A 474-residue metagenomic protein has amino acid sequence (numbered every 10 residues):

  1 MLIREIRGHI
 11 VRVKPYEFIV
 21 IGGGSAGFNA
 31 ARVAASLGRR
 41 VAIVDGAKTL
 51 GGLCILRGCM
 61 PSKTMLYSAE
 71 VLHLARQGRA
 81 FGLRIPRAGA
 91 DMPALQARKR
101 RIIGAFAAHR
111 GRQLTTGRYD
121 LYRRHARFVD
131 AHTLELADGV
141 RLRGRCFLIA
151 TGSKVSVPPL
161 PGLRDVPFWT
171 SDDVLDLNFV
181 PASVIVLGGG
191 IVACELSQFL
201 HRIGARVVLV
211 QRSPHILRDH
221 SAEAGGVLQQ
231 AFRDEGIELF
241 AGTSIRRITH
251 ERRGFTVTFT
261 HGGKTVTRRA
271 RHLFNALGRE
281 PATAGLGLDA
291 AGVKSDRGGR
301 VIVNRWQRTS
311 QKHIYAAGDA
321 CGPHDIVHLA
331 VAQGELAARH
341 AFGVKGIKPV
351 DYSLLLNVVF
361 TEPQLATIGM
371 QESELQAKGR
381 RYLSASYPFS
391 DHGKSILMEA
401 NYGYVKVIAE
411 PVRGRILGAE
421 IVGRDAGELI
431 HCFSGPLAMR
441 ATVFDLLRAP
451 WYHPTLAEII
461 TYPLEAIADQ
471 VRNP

Functional and structural regions predicted by a protein language model:
L2-R7: Short, low-complexity, charge-dense intrinsically disordered segments
R12-A26, V180-G190: Beta1/beta-strand and adjacent pyrophosphate-binding region of the FAD-binding site in flavoprotein oxidoreductases
K14-Y16, R32-V180, V208, S213-L217 (+5 more regions): Glycine-rich flavin
I19-A47, L53, M60, T64-V71 (+1 more regions): Flexible, glycine-rich terminal cap/loop adjacent to redox cofactors in electron-transfer oxidoreductases
I19-I21, A126, L142-G152, V186-L187 (+4 more regions): Short hydrophobic core segments
A31, A35, S197-R202: Gly/Ala-rich phosphate-binding loop of Rossmann-like dinucleotide-binding domains, activating on the conserved
A137-V140, I245, F259-T267, R279: A structured beta-alpha segment of the ubiquitous adenosine-cofactor-binding alpha/beta core
R164-P181, T267-K345: FAD-site-proximal beta/loop scaffold in flavoenzymes
